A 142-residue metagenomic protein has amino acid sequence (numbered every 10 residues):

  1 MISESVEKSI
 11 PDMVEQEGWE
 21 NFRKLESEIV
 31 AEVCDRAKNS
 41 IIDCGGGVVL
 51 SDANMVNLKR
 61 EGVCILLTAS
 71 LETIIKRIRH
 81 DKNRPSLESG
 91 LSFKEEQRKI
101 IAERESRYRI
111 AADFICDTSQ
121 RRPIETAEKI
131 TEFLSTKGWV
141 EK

Functional and structural regions predicted by a protein language model:
M1-V56, N83, R98: ATP-dependent small-molecule kinase phosphotransfer cores that center on conserved nucleotide phosphate-binding segments
D12-M13, R60-E105: A glycine- and Lys/Arg-enriched "phosphate-lid" helix/loop adjacent to the NTP-binding pocket of small-molecule kinases
S27-E28, V63, D113, T131: Solvent-exposed alpha-helix faces
A37, E61-G62, A111-A112: Short, well-ordered alpha-helix to beta-strand connector turns
D43, L66-T68, C116-D117: Conserved beta-strand segments of the P-loop GTPase G domain that flank and frequently precede/overlap
G45-V48, S70-E72, R121: Short glycine-rich anion-binding loops that position phosphate/pyrophosphate groups of nucleotides and phosphorylated
A53-V56, K76-H80, E128-K129: Short amphipathic alpha-helical segments
K76, A102-K142: NTP-dependent small-molecule kinase module
